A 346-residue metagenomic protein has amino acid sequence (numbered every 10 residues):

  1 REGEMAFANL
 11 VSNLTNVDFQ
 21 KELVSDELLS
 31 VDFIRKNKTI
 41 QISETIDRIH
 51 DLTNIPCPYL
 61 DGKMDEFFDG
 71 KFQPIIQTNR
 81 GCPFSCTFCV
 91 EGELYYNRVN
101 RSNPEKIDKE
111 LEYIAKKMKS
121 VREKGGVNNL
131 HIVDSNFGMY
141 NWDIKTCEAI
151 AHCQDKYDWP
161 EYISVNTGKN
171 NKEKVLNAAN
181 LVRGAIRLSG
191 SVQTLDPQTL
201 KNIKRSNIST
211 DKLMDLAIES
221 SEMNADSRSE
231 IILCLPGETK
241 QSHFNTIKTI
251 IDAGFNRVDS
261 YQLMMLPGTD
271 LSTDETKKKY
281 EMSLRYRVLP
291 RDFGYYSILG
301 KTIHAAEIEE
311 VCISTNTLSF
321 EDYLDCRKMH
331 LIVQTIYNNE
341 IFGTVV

Functional and structural regions predicted by a protein language model:
R1-E2, I34, P58, G92 (+2 more regions): Conserved residues at the C-terminal ends of beta-strands
R1-E4, Y140-T146, S242: Short glycine/threonine-rich loop-to-helix capping motif typified by GTGT followed within a few residues by an Asp-Pro
R1-I46: Glycine-rich beta-alpha loop elements in corrinoid/cobalamin-binding modules across cobalamin-dependent enzymes
A6-N9, N13, S30, K106 (+6 more regions): Alpha-helical elements of Rossmann-like donor-binding domains used by nucleotide-donor carbohydrate transfer enzymes
T45-C57, Q77, K328-Q334: Accessory C-terminal segments flanking Radical SAM cores
T53-E222: Radical SAM [4Fe-4S] cluster-binding motif and immediate context
A115-V133, Y162-S164, R183-T194, S209-K301 (+1 more regions): Conserved C-terminal portion of the radical SAM core fold that forms the substrate/S-adenosylmethionine-binding
A305-D325: A conserved mid-domain beta-alpha-beta active-site/ligand-binding segment of alpha/beta enzyme cores
